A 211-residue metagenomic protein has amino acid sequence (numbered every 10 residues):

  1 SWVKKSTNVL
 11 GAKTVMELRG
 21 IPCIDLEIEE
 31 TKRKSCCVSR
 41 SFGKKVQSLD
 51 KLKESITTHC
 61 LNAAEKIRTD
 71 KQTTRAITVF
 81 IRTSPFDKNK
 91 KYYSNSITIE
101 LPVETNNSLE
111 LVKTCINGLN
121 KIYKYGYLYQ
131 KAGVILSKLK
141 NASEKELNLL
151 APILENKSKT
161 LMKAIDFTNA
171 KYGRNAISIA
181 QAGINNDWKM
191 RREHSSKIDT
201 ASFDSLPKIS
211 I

Functional and structural regions predicted by a protein language model:
S1-G126: DNA-contacting surface of Y-family translesion DNA polymerases
L101-I211: Acidic, metal-coordinating catalytic segment for phosphate/diphosphate chemistry, firing primarily on the Nudix
